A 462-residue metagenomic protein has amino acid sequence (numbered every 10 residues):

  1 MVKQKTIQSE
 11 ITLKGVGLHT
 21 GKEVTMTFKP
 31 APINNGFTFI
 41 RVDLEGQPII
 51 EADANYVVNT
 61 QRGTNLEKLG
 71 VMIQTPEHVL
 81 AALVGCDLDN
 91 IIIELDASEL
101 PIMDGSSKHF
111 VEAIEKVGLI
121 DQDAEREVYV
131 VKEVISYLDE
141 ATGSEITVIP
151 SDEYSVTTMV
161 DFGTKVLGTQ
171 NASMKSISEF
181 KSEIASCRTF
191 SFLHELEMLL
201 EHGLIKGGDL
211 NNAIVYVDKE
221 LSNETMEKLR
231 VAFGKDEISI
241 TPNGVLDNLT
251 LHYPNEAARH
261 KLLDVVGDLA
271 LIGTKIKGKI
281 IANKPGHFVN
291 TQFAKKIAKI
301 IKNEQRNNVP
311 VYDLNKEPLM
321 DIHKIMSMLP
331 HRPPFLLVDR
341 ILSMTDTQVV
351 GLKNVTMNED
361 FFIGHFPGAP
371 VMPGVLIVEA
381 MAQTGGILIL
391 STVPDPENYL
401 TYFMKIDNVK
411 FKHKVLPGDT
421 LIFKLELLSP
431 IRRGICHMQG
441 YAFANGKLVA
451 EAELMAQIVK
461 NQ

Functional and structural regions predicted by a protein language model:
M1-D89, E94-Y312: C-terminal regulatory domains involved in ligand/effector binding and gene-expression control
T6-E10, L319-I325, I422-F423: Short Pro/Gly-enriched beta-strand edge/turn motifs at strand-loop
N90, K279, D339-S343, N408: Extracellular/lumenal ectodomain signal focusing on beta-strand-rich modules and carbohydrate-recognition contexts
S173-F190, M372, A442-A450, L454-Q462: Flexible glycine-rich active-site/ligand-binding loops centered on an Asp-His dyad
R259-I272, I341, T347, V371-P396: Active-site helix/loop of acyl-thioester processing domains in fatty-acid/polyketide metabolism, spanning hotdog-fold
G273-A282, P310-L319, G385-I422, V449 (+1 more regions): Hydrophobic beta-strand-centered segment that forms part of the acyl-chain substrate-binding groove
N303-V371, N398-L400, V415-L416, L428 (+3 more regions): Non-catalytic linker/capping segments at the edges of enzyme domains
L337-R340, K405, K410, K424-E426 (+2 more regions): Residues located in well-ordered beta-strands
